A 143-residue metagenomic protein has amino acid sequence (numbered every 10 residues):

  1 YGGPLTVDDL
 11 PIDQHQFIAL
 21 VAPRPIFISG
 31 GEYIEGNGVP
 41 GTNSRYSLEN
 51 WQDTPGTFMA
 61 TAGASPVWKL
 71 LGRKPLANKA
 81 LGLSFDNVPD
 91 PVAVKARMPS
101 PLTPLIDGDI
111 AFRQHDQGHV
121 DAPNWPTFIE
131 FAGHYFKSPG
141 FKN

Functional and structural regions predicted by a protein language model:
Y1-F17, S47-A93: Mobile cap/lid helix-loop segments that gate and shape the active-site cleft of serine hydrolases
F17-I18, S100: FAD-binding beta-loop-beta segment adjacent to the flavin cofactor pocket
L20-I26, L105-I110: Short, proline-enriched alpha-helix->beta-strand connector loops that line the catalytic pocket of alpha/beta-hydrolase
A22-Q52, H115-Q117: Conserved strand-to-loop "acid loop" that flanks and positions the catalytic carboxylate
P23, E32, G63-K74, H134-S138: Short, well-ordered loop/turn and helix-capping segments at boundaries between secondary-structure elements and domains
S29, L76, G140-N143: Residue-level signal for secondary-structure boundary elements
A77-A122: Histidine-bearing beta->alpha loop at or near hydrolase active sites
R113, P123-N143: Catalytic active-site module of serine/aspartate enzymes centered on a nucleophile-bearing elbow/loop
